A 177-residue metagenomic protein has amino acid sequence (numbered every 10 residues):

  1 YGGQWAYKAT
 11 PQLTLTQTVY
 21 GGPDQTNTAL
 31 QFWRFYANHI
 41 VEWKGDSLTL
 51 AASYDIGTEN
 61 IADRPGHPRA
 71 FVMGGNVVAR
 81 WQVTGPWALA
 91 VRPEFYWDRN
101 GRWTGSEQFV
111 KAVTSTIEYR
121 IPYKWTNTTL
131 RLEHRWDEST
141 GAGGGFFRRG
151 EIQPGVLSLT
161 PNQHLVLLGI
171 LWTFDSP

Functional and structural regions predicted by a protein language model:
G3-V113, Y119, W172: Detector for outer-membrane/organellar transmembrane beta-barrel domains, recognizing the amphipathic beta-strand
A6-Y7, V110-V113, I152, V156 (+1 more regions): Short, surface-exposed linear patches
G85-L89, F109-S115, K124-L132, H164-V166: A short pocket-lining beta-strand/turn micro-motif at the edge of beta-sheets
I117, I121, S158-P177: Outer-membrane beta-barrel "beta-signal"
Y123-L159, S176: C-terminal beta-signal and adjacent terminal beta-strands/loops of Gram-negative outer-membrane beta-barrel proteins
